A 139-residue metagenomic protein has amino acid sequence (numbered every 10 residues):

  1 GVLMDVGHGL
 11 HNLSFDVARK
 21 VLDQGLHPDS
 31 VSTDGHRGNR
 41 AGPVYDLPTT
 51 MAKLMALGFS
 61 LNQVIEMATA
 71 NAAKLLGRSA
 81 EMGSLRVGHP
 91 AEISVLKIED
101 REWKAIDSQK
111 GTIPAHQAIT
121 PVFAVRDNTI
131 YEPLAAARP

Functional and structural regions predicted by a protein language model:
V2-L3, A56: A polyampholytic, Gly/Pro-enriched intrinsically disordered region
L3-D5, S30: Structural preference for beta-strand elements that scaffold enzyme active sites
D5-F15, L75: Active-site glycine- and acidic-residue-rich loops that bind and position anionic ligands or nucleotide-like cofactors
G7, G42, G83, Q109-G111: Glycine-centered flexibility motif
H8-L10, D34-G35, M67, I98 (+2 more regions): Fold-independent oxyanion-binding glycine-rich loops and adjacent beta-strand/coil segments at enzyme active sites
H11, R37, A41, A137-R138: Generic structural signal for short, solvent-exposed loop/turn connectors between secondary structure elements
D16-I98: His/Asp/Glu-enriched, well-ordered alpha-helical/loop segment that forms or immediately abuts the divalent-metal
P90-R138: C-terminal cap of metal-dependent C-N hydrolases
